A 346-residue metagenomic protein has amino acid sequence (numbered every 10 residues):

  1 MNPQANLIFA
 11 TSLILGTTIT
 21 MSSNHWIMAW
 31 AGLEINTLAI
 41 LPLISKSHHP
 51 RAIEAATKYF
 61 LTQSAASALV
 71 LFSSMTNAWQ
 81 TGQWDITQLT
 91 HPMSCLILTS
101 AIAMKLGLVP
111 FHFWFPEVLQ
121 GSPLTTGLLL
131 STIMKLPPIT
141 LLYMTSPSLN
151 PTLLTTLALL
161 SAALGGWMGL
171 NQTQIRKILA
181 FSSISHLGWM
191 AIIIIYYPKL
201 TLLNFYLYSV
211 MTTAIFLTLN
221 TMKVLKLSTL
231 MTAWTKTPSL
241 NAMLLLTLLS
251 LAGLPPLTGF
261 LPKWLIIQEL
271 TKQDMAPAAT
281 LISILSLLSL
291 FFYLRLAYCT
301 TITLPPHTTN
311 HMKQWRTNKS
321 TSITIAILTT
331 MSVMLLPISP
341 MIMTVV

Functional and structural regions predicted by a protein language model:
M1-V346: Core, highly hydrophobic multi-pass alpha-helical transmembrane subunits of bioenergetic inner membranes
